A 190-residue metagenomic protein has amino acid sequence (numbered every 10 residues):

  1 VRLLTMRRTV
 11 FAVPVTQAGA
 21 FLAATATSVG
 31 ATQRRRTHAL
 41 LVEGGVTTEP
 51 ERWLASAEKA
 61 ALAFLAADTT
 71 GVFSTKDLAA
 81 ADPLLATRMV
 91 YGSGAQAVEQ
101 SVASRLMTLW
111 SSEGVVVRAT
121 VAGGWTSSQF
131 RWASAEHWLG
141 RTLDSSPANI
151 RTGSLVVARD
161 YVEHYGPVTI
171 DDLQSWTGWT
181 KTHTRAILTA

Functional and structural regions predicted by a protein language model:
V1-A190: Long, low-complexity intrinsically disordered regions
